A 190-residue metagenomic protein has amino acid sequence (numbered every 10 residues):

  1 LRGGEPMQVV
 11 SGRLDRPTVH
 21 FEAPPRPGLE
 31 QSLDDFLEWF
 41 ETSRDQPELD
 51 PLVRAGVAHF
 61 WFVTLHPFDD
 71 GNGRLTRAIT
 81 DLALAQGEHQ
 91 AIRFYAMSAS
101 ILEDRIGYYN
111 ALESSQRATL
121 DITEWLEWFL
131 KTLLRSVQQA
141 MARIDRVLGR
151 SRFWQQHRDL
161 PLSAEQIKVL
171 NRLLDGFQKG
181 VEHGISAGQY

Functional and structural regions predicted by a protein language model:
L1-Y190: FIC/Doc superfamily catalytic core
